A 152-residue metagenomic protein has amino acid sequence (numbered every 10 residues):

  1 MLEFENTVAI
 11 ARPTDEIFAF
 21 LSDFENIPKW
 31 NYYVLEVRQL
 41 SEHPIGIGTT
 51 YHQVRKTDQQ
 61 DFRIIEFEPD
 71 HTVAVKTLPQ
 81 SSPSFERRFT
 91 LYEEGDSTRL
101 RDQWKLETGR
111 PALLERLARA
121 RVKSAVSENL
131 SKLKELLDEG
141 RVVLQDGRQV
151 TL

Functional and structural regions predicted by a protein language model:
M1-S41, K132, D138-E139, T151-L152: Hydrophobic ligand-binding cavity/cleft-lining segments
E3-E5, D58-F62, P83-R88: Short, surface-exposed coil-to-beta transition loops
T7-A11, R38, H52, R63 (+2 more regions): Generic structural detector for well-ordered beta-strands
T14, E42, I65-D70, T90-R99: A short, structured loop/turn motif at beta-sheet edges
T49-K56, V73-Q80: Short beta-strand segments that buttress and anchor functional surface loops
H52, D61, T72-A74, R99-R101: General beta-strand recognition
Q60-E66, K76-T77: Helix-adjacent hinge/juxtasegments
L78-E128, L133-E135, L144-D146: Beta-strand/loop substructures that line and gate deep hydrophobic ligand-binding cavities in soluble
